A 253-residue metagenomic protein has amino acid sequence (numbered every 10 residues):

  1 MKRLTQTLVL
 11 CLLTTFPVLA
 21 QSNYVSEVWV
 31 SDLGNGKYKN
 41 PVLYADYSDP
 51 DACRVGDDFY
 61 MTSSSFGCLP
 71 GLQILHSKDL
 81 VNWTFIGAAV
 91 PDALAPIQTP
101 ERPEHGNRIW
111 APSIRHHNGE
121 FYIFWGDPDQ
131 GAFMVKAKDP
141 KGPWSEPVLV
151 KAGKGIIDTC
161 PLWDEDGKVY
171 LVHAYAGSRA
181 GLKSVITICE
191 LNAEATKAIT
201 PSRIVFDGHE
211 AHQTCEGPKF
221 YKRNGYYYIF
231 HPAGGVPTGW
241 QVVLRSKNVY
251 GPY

Functional and structural regions predicted by a protein language model:
M1-L4: Positively charged n-region of N-terminal signal peptides that target proteins for export
T7-P17: Bacterial N-terminal signal peptides
Q21-Y253: Carbohydrate-active catalytic/glycan-binding domains of CAZyme proteins, especially the secreted or lumenal ectodomains
